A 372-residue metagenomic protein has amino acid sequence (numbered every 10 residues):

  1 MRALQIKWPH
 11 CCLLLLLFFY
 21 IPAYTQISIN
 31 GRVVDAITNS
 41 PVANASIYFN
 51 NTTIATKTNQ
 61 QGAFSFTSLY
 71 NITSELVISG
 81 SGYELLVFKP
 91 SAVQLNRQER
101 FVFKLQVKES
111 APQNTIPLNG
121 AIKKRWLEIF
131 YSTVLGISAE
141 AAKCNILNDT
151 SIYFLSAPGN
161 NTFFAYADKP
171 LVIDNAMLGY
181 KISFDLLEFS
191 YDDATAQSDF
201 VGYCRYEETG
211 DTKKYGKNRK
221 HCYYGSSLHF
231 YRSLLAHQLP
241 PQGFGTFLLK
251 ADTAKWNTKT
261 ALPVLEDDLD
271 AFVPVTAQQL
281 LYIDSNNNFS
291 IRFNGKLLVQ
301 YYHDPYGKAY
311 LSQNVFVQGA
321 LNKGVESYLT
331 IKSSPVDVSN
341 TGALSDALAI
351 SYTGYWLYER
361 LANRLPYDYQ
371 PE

Functional and structural regions predicted by a protein language model:
M1-R32: Bacterial Sec-dependent N-terminal signal peptides
I29, A36-N51: Short, ordered, surface-exposed loop/turn motifs in non-cytosolic proteins
I29-D35, G62-F64, F101-F103, N114-I116: A short, amphipathic beta-strand motif
A45-F49, L76, P117-L118: Hydrophobic beta-strand segments
F49, V77-K89: A short, solvent-exposed loop/turn motif at the edges and junctions of modular extracellular/periplasmic domains
T52-A63: Short, acidic Ser/Thr/Gly-rich low-complexity loop/linker segments typical of extracellular and cell-surface proteins
F66-S68: Short, flexible loop/turn segments at beta-strand junctions in immunoglobulin-like and fibronectin type III
Q94-E372: Surface-exposed, low-complexity/disordered segments and acidic/polar micro-motifs at processing/linker regions
